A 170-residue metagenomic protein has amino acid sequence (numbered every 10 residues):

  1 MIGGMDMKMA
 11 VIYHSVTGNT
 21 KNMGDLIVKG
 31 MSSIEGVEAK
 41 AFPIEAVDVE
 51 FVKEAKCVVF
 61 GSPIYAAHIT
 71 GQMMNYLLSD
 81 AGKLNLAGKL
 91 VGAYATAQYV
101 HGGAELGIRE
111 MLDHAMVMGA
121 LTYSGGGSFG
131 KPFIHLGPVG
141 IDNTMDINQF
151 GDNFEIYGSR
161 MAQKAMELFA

Functional and structural regions predicted by a protein language model:
M1-D6: Short, Lys/Arg-enriched N-terminal segments with co-localized hydrophobic residues within the first ~10-30 amino acids
M9, N19-N22, L26-A170: FMN-binding flavodoxin-like domain, especially the glycine-rich phosphate-binding loop
Y13-T17: Aromatic-flanked redox-active Cys/Sec active sites in thiol-based oxidoreductases, especially the WC-centered
